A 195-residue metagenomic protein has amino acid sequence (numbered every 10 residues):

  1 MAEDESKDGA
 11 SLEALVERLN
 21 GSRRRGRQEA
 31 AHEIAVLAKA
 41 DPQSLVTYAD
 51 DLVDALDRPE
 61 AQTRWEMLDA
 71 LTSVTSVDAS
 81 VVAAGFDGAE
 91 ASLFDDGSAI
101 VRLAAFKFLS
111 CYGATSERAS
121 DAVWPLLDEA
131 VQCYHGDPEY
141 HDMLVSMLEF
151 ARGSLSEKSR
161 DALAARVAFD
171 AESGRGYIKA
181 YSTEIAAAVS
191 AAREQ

Functional and structural regions predicted by a protein language model:
A2-D4, R24-A55, S73-A79: Alpha-helical solenoid scaffolds in large eukaryotic transport, assembly, and signaling factors
D4, L37-D41, V74-D78, Y112-S116 (+2 more regions): Residue-level signature of the C-terminal ends
S6-R18, P42-A55, S80-L93, E117-Q132 (+2 more regions): Amphipathic alpha-helical scaffolding segments comprising HEAT/armadillo-like alpha-solenoid repeats
G9, R24-R25, A61-Q62, S98-I100 (+2 more regions): Alpha-helix N-cap/helix-start positions at coil->helix boundaries
S22, A40, A55, P59 (+6 more regions): Structural signature of alpha-solenoid helical repeat scaffolds
Q28-I34, R64-L71, R102-Y112, E139-R152 (+1 more regions): Amphipathic alpha-helical elements of HEAT/ARM-like alpha-solenoid repeat scaffolds that form extended
A91-M143: A contiguous pocket-lining binding segment that forms or flanks enzyme active sites
S159-Q195: Eukaryotic acidic, Ser/Thr-rich intrinsically disordered low-complexity regions
